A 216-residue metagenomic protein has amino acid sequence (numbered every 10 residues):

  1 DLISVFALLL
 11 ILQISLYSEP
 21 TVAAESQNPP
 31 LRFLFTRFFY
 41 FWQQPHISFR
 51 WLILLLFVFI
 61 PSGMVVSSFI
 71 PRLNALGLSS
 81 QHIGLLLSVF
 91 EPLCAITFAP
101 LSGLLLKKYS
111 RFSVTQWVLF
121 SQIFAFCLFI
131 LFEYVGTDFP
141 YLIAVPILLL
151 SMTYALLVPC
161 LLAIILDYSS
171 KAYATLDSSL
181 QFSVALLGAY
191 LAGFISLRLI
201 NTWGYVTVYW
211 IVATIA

Functional and structural regions predicted by a protein language model:
D1-S4, S196-A216: A membrane-interface helix-boundary motif in multi-pass transporters
S4-A23: C-terminal membrane-cytosol helix-exit motif in multi-pass small-molecule transporters
E19-W51: Juxtamembrane intracellular "pre-TM" segments in multi-pass secondary transporters
P45-V65: Pair of pore-lining "gating" transmembrane helices in MFS-fold secondary transporters
S67-G84: Short amphipathic helix-loop junctions that connect adjacent transmembrane helices in Major Facilitator Superfamily/SLC
T97-F112, I200-N201: Helix-to-loop junctions at the C-terminal end of transmembrane segments in multipass secondary transporters
S113-L161: C-terminal transmembrane helical hairpin of 12-TM major facilitator-type secondary transporters
A172-N201: A late C-terminal transmembrane helix in Major Facilitator Superfamily
